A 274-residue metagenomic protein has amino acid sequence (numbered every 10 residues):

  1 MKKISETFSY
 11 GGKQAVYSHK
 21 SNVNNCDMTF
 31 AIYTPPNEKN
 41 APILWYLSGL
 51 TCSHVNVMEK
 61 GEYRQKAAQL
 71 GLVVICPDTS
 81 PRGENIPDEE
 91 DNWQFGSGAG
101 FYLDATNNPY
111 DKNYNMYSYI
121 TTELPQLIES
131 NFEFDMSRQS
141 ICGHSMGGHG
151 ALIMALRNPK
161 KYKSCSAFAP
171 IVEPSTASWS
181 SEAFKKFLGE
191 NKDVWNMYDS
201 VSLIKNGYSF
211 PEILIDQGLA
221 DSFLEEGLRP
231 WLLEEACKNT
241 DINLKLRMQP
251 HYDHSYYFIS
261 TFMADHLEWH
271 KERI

Functional and structural regions predicted by a protein language model:
M1-I274: Non-catalytic cap/lid and distal C-terminal segments of serine-dependent acyl enzymes
